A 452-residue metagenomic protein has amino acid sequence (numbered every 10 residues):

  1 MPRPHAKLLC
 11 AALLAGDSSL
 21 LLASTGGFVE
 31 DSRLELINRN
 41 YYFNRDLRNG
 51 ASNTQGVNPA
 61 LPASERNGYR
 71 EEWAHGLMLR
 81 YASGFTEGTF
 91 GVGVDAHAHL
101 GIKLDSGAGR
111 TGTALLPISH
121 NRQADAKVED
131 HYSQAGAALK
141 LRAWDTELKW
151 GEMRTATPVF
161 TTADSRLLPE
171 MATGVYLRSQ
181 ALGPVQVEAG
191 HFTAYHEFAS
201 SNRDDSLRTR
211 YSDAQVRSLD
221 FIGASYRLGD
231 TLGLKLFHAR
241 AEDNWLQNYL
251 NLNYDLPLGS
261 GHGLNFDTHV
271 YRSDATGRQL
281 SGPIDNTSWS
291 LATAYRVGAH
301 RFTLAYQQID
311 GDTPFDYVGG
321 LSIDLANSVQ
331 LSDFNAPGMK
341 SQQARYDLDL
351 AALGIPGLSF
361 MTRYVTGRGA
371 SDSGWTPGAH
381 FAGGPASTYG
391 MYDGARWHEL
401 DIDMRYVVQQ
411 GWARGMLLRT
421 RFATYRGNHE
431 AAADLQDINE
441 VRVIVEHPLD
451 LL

Functional and structural regions predicted by a protein language model:
G16-E152, L348, D403-Q409, L417-L452: Beta-barrel outer-membrane channel/assembly domains of diderm bacteria
E30, E71-L77, H131-A135, P169-T173 (+6 more regions): Residues that define the transmembrane beta-barrel architecture of outer-membrane proteins
L34, G88-G91, D145-K149, P184-E188 (+8 more regions): Repeated loop/turn-to-beta-strand initiation elements of outer-membrane beta-barrel proteins
N40-N44, A96-I102, A143-D145, E152-P158 (+12 more regions): Transmembrane beta-strands of outer-membrane beta-barrel pores
L47-N53, D105-R110, V159-L167, F198-S206 (+5 more regions): Outer-membrane beta-barrel translocator domains and adjoining extracellular loop/strand segments of Gram-negative
A82-A114, A124-D204, A224-L232, L304-D312: Outer membrane beta-barrel
E188-Y211, S218-L219, G261-S341, A431: Outer-membrane beta-barrel translocator/channel fold
Y306, D316-D403, Q409: C-terminal structural cap/anchor segments
